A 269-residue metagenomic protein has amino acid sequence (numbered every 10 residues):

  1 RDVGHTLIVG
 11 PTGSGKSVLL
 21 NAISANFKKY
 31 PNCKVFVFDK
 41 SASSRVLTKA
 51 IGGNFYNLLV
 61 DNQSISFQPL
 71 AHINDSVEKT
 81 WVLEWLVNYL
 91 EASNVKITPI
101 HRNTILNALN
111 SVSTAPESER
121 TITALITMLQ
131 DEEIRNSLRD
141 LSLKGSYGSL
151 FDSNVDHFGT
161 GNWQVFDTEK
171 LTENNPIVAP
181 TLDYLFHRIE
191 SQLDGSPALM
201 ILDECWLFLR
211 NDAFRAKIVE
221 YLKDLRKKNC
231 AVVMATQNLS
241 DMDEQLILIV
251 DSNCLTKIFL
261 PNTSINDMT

Functional and structural regions predicted by a protein language model:
R1, A42-N54, L58-V60, S64-C230 (+2 more regions): P-loop NTPase motor domains
R1-V60: Glycine-rich phosphate-binding loop of nucleotide-binding enzymes
F27, P31, I51, S113-P116 (+2 more regions): A generic secondary-structure signal for well-formed alpha-helical elements
N32-C33, G52-G53, K228-C230, S252-T256 (+1 more regions): Short glycine-/polar-rich loops that comprise or flank the Walker A/P-loop and associated switch/sensor motifs
K34-V37, N94-V95, V233-A235, I258-F259: Short catalytic-loop micro-motif centered on adjacent basic/acidic residues
S41, A235-L239, P261-S264: A short beta-strand-to-loop transition that corresponds to the Sensor-1 phosphate-sensing loop of AAA+ P-loop ATPases
N57-D61, T256-I265: Conserved AAA+ ATPase "SRH/arginine-finger" region at the nucleotide-binding site
P116, L129, D241-E244, N253 (+1 more regions): Replace "adjacent to P-loop NTPase cores in ATP/GTP-dependent enzymes" with "adjacent to NTP-binding cores
